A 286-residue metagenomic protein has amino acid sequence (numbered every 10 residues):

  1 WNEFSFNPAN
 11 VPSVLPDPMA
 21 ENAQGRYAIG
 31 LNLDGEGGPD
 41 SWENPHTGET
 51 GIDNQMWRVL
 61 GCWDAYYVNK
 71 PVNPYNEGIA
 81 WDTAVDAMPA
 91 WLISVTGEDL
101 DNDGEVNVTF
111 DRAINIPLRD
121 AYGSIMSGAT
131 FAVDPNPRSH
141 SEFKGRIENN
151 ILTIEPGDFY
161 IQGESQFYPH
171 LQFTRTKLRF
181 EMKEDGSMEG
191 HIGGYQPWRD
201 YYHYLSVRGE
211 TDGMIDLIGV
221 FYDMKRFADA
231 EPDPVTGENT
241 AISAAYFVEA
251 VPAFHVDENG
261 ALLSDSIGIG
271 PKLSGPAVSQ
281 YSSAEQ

Functional and structural regions predicted by a protein language model:
W1-Q286: Extracytosolic secretory-pathway proteins
